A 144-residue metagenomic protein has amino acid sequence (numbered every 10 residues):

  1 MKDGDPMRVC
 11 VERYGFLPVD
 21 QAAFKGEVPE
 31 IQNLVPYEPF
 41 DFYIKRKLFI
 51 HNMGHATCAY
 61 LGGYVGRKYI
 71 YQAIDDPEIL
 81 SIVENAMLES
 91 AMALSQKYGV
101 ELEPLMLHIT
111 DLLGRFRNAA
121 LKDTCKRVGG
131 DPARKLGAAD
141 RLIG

Functional and structural regions predicted by a protein language model:
M1-G144: Substrate/ligand-engaging "lid" and interaction regions
